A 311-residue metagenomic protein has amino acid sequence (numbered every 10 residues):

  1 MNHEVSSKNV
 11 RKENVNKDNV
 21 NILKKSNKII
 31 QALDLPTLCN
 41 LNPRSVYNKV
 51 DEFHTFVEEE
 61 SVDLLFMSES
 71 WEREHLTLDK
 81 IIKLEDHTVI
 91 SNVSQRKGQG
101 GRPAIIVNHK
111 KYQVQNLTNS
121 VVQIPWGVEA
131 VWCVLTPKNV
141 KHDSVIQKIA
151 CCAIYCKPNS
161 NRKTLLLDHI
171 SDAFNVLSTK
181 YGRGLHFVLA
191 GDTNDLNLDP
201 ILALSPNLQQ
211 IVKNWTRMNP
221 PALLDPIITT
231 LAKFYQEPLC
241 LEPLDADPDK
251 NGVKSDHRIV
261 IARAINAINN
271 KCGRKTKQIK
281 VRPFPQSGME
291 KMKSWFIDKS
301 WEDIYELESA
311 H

Functional and structural regions predicted by a protein language model:
M1-R183, N194-Q209, N214: Short phosphate/oxyanion-binding micro-motifs
L41, S68, G191, L224 (+2 more regions): Single, functionally critical "micro-switch" positions that shape active/binding sites and transmembrane helices
L64, H186-V188, P226: Short, Asp-centered acidic motifs that coordinate Mg2+ and/or phosphate in catalytic or ligand-binding sites
T88, H186-V188, I259: Proline-centered loop/turn at the N-terminus of a beta-strand
I90-V107, G184, N197, L204-K233 (+2 more regions): Active site of divalent-metal-dependent phosphoester/diester hydrolases
K97-N116, L135-K138, C156, T193 (+2 more regions): Conserved beta strand-loop-helix elements of the APE1-like EEP
V134-I149, L231-H311: Surface polyanion/phosphate-binding segment centered on an Asp-His-Pro turn
